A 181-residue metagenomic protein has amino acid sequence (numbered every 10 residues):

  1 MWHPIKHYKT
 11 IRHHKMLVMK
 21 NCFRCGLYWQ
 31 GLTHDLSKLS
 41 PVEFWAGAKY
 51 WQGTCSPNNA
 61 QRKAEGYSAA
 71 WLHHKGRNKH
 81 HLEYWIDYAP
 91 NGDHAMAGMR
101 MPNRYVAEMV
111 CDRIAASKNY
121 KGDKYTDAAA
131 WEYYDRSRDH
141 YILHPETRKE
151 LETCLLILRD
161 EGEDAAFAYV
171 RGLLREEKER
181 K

Functional and structural regions predicted by a protein language model:
M1-K181: Metal-dependent phosphohydrolase cores
